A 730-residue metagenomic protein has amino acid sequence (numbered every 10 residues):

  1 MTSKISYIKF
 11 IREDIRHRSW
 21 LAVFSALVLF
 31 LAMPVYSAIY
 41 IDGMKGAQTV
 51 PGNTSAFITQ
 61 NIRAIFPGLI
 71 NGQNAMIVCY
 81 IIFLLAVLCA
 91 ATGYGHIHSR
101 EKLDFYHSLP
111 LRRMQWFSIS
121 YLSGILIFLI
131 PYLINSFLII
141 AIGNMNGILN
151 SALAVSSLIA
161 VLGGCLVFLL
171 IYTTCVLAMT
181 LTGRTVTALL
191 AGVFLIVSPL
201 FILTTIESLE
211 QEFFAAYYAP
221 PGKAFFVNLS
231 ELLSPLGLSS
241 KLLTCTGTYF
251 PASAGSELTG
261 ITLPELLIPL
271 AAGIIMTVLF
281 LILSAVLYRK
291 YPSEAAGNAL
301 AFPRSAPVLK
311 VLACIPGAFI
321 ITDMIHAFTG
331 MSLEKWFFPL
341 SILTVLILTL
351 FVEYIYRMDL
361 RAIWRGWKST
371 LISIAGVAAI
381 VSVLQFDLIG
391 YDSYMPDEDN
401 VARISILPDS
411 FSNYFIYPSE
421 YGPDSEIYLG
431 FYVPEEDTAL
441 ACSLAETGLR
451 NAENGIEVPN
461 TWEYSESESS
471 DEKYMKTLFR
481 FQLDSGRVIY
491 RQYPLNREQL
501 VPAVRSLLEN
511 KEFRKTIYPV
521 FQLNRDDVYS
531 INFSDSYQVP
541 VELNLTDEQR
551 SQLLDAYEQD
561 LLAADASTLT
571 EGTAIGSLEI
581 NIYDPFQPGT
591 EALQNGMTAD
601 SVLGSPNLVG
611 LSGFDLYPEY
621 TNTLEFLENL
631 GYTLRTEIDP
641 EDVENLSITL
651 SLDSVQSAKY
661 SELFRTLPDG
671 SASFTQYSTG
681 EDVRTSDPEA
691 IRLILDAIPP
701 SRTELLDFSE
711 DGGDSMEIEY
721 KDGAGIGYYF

Functional and structural regions predicted by a protein language model:
M1-F24: Aromatic- and glycine-rich beta-strand/loop motifs that create alpha-glucan
T2-K4, D14, F280-C314, I347-G366: Junction motif at the cytosolic side of a transmembrane helix
Y40-L69, F201-L287, P292-A301, F319-P339 (+4 more regions): Terminal transmembrane helical anchor/hairpin motif
P67-G68, A75, L122-G183, T187 (+1 more regions): Secretory targeting signals
Q73-K102, R113: Long, hydrophobic alpha-helical segments
Y94-L126, P292, A296-G297, T546-A566 (+2 more regions): Helix-loop-helix units of permease transmembrane domains in multi-pass membrane transporters, especially ABC
K310-I320, L350-D392: Internal/C-terminal transmembrane anchor helices
R365-I374, V383-F730: Function-determining sites in protein domains
